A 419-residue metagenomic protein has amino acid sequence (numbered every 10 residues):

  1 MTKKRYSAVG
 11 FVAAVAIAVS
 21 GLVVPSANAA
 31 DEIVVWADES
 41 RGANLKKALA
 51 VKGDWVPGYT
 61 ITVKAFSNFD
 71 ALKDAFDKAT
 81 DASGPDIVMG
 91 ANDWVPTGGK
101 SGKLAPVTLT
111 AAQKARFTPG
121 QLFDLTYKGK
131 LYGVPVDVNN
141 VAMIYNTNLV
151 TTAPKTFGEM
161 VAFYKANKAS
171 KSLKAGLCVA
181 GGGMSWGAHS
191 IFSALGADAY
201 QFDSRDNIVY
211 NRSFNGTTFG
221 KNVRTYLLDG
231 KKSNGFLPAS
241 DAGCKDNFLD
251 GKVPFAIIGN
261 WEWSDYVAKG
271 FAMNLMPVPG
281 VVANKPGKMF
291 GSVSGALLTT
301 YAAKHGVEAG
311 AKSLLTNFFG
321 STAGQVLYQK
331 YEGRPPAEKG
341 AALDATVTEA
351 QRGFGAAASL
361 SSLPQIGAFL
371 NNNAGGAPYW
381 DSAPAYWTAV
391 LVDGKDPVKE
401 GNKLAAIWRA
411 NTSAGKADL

Functional and structural regions predicted by a protein language model:
V12-G21, A27-W94, K399, A406-L419: Conserved N-terminal structural module of periplasmic/extracytoplasmic solute-binding proteins
L72-G84, S101, K165-K168, L228 (+3 more regions): Short helices/loops that flank or line small-molecule/ion binding pockets
P85-D86, K114-N148, N284-M289, Q365-L370: A structural signal for short loop-to-beta-strand junctions that line the ligand-binding cleft of periplasmic/secreted
N92-N140, T152, F157-V161, L275-M276: Hinge/lid segment of periplasmic solute-binding proteins
Y132-V136, V141, V161-N211, V253: Extracytoplasmic/periplasmic solute-binding protein
D206-P238: Glycine-centered hinge/linker elements that transmit conformational signals in sensory and ligand-binding systems
V267-G333: Extracytoplasmic/periplasmic substrate-recognition and gating elements
S361-L419: Conserved C-terminal helix/tail region of periplasmic/extracytoplasmic solute-binding proteins
